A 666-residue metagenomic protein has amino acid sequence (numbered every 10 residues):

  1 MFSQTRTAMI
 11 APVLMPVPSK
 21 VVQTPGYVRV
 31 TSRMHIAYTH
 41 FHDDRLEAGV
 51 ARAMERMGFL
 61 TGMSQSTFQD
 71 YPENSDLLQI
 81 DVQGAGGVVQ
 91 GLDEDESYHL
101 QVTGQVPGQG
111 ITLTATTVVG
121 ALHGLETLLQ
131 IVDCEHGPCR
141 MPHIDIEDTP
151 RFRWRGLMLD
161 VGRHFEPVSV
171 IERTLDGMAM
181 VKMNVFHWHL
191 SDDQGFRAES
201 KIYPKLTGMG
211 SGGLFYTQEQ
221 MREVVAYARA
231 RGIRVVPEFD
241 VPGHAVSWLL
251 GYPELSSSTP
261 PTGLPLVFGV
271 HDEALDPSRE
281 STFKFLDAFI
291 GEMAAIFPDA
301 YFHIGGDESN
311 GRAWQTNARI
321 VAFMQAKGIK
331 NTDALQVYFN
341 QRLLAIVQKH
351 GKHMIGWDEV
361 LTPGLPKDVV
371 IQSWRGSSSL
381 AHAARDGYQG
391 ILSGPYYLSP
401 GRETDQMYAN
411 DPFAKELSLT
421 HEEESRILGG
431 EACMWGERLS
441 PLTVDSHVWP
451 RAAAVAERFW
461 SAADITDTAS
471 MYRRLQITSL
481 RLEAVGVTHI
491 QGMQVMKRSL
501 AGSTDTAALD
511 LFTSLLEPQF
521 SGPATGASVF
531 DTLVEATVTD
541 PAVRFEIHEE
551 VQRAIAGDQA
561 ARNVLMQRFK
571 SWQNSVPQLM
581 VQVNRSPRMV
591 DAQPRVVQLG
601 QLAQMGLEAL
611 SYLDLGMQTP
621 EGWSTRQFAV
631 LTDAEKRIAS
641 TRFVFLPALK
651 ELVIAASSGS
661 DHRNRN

Functional and structural regions predicted by a protein language model:
F2-R153, H353-L361, L365, A484 (+3 more regions): Acidic, contiguous N-terminal accessory segments
P18, V89, E94-G104, L439-T443 (+1 more regions): C-terminal functional modules
V22, V89-Y301, N317, R342 (+4 more regions): Feature activates predominantly on carbohydrate-active enzymes
V30, R155-M158, H187-H189, P237 (+6 more regions): Structural recognition of the beta-strand scaffold that forms the well-ordered cores of secreted hydrolase catalytic
D44-L46, F165-P167, D193-R197, P242-W248 (+6 more regions): Flexible loop/turn segments at secondary-structure boundaries
F59, M183, I233, K352 (+1 more regions): Short glycine/serine/threonine/alanine-rich loop segments
G263-D368, W374-D386, V576: Active-site neighborhood of glycoside hydrolase catalytic domains
G356, L361-K367, W374-V495, G557 (+1 more regions): Conserved alpha/beta catalytic core and glycan-binding cleft of carbohydrate-active enzymes
